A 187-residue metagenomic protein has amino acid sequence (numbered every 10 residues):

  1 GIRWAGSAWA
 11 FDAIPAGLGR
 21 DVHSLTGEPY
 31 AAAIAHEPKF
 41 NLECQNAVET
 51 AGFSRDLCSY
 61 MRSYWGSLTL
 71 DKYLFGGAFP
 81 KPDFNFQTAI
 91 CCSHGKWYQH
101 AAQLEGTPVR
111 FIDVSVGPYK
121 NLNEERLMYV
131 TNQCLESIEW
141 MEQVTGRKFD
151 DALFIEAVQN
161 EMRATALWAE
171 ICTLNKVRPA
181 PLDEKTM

Functional and structural regions predicted by a protein language model:
G1-E142, K148: Trp/Phe/Arg-rich N-terminal binding region typifying the photolyase-homology
G1-I2, L135, E139-M187: A charged, amphipathic alpha-helical module
